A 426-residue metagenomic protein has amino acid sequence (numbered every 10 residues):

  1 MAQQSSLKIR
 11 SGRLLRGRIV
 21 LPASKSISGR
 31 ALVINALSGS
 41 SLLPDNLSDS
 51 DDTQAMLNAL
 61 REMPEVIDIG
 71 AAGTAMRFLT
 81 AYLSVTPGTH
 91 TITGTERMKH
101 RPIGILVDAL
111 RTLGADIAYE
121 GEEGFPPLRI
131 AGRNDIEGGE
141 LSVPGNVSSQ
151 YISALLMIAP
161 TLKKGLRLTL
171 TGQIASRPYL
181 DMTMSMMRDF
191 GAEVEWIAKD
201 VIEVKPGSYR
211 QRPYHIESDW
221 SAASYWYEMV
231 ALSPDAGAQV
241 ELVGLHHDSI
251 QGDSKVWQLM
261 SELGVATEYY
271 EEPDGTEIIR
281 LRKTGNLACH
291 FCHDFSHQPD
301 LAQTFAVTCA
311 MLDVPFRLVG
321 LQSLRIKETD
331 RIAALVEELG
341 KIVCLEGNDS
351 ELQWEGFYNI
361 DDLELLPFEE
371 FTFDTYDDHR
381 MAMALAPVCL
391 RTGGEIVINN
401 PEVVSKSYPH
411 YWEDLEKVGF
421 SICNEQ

Functional and structural regions predicted by a protein language model:
M1-Q426: Short, structured segments at the rim of ligand-binding sites
